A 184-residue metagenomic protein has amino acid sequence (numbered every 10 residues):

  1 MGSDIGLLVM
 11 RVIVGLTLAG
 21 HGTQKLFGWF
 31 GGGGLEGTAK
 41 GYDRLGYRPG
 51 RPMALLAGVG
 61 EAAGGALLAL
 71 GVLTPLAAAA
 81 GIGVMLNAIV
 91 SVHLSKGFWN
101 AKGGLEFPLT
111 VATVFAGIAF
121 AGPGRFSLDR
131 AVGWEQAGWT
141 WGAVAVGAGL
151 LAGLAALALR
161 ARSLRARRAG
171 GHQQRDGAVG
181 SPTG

Functional and structural regions predicted by a protein language model:
M1-W29, R51, T74-G184: Extended, low-polarity transmembrane helix blocks
G28-L56: Membrane-interface interhelical connector segments
L35, R48, L67-A69, A112-T113: Alpha-helix boundary/capping detector
G41, A63-G64, G83-A88: Hydrophobic alpha-helical segments within and immediately flanking transmembrane helices of multi-pass membrane proteins
M53-G60, A80: Physicochemical signature of membrane-embedded alpha-helices that form the seven-helix bundle of GPCRs, emphasizing
V59-A69, V92-H93: Hydrophobic, membrane-inserted alpha-helices
